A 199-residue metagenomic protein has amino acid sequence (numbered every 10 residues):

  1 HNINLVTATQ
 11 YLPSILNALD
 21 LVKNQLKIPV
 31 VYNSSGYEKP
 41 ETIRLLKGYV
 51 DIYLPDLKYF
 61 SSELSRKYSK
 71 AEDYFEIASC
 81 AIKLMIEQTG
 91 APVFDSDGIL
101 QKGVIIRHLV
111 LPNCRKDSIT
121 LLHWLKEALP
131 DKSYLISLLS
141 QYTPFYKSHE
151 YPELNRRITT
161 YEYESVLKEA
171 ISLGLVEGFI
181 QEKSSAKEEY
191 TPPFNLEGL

Functional and structural regions predicted by a protein language model:
H1-P92, I180: Core AdoMet radical
A91-L199: Auxiliary Fe-S-binding modules of radical SAM enzymes
